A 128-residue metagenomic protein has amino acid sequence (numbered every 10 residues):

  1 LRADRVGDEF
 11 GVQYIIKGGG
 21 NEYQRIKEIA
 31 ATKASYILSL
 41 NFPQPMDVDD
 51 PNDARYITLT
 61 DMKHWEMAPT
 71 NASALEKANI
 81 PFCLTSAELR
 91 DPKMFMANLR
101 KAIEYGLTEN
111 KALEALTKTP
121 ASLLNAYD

Functional and structural regions predicted by a protein language model:
L1-I15, G19-Y36, E66-N79, A97: Histidine/acidic residue-rich metal-binding segments in metalloenzymes
S35-D128: His/Asp/Glu-enriched, well-ordered alpha-helical/loop segment that forms or immediately abuts the divalent-metal
